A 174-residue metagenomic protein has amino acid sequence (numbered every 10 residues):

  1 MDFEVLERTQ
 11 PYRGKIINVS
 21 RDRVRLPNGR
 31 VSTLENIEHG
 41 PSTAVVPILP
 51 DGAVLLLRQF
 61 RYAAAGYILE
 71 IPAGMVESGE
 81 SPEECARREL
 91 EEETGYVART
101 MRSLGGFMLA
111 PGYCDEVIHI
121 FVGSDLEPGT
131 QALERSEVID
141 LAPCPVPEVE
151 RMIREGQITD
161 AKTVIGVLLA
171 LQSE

Functional and structural regions predicted by a protein language model:
F3-E7: Loop-helix junctions at membrane interfaces
T9-A44, P50: Acidic, metal-coordinating catalytic segment for phosphate/diphosphate chemistry, firing primarily on the Nudix
N18-D22, Y67, V117-H119, D140: Short beta-strand micro-motifs in enzyme catalytic cores
R25, Y62, E127-P128: Active-site/binding-pocket entry motifs
S32, P41-A44, L49, M75-A161: Unchanged
S42-G66, E70: A glycine-rich, hydrophobic loop/mini-helix early in the fold
V167: C-terminal boundary of histidine-terminating zinc-finger modules
A170-E174: Short helix-capping/linker segments at secondary-structure and domain boundaries
